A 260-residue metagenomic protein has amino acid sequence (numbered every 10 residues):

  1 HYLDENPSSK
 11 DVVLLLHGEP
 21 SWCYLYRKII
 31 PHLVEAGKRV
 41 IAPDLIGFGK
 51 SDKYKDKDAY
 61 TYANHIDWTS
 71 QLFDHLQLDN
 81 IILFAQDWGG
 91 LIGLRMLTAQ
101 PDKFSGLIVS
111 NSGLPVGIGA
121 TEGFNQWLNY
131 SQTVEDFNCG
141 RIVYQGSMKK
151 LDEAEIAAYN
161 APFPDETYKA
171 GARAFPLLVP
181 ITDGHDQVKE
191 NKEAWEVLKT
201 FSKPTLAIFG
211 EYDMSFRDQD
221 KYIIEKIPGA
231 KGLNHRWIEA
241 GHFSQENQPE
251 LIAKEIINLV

Functional and structural regions predicted by a protein language model:
L3, E35, A42-A85, K254: Active-site loop/oxyanion-hole signature of alpha/beta-hydrolase fold enzymes
E5-K50: Conserved HGGG/HGGXW glycine-rich cap/lid loop of the alpha/beta-hydrolase fold
L25-R27, S51-K57, I118-T121, D218-Q219: Conserved catalytic-core motifs of eukaryotic protein kinase domains, centered on the activation segment
D79-G119: Conserved hydrolase catalytic core segment
V116-F175, V179, D186-Q187: Helix-rich cap/lid subdomain of alpha/beta-hydrolase
A194-F201: Serine-hydrolase catalytic core
T205-A240: Conserved loop-alpha-helix segment in the C-terminal half of the alpha/beta-hydrolase fold that carries the catalytic
A240-E250: Catalytic histidine-centered segment of alpha/beta-hydrolase-like enzymes
